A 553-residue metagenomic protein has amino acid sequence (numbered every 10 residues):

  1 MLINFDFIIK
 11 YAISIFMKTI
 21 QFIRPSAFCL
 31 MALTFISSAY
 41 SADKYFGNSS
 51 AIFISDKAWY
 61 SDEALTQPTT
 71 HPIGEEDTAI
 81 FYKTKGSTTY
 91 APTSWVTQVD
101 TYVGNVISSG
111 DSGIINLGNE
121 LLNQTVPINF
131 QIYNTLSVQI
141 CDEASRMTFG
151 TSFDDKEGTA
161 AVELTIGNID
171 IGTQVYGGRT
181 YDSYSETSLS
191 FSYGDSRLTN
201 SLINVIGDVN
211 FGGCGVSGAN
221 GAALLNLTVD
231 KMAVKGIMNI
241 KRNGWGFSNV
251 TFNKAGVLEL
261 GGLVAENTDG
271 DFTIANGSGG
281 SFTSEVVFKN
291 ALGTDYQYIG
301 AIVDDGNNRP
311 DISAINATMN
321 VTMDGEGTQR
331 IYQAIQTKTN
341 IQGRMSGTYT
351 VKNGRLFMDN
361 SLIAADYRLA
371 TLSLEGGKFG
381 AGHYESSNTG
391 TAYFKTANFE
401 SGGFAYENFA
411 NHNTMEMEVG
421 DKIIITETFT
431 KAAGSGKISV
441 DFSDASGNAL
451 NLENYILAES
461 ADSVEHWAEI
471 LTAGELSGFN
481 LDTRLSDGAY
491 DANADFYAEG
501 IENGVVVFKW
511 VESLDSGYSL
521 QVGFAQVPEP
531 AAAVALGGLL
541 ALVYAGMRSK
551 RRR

Functional and structural regions predicted by a protein language model:
I15-A27: Bacterial N-terminal signal peptides that target proteins for export
F16, I36-A42: Sec/Tat signal peptide C-region and signal peptidase I cleavage site
S26-F35: Bacterial N-terminal signal peptides
K44-S55, L136-G244, T268-L369, F409 (+2 more regions): Extracellular repeat-rich scaffold modules on cell surfaces
S49-Y82: Acidic Gly/Asp/Thr-rich repetitive segments characteristic of extracellular carbohydrate-active and adhesion proteins
T228, T251, V264-A265, A405-Q521: Extracellular, surface-exposed repeat/solenoid domains
S284-V287, T294-D295, N320-V321, N340 (+1 more regions): Extracellular beta-strand/loop-rich repeat segments of large surface/secreted proteins
E529-M547: A short, hydrophobic C-terminal helix/tail in secreted or cell-surface proteins
